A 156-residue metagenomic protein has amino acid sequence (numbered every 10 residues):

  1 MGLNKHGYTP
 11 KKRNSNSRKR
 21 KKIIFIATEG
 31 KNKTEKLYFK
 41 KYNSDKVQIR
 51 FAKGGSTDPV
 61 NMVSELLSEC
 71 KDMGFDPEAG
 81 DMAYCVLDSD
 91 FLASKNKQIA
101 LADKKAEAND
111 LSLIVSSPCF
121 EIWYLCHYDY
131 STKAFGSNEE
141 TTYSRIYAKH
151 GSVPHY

Functional and structural regions predicted by a protein language model:
G2-H6, P10-F25, K33-K53, V60 (+2 more regions): C-terminal accessory helical subdomains adjacent to catalytic cores in phosphodiester- and nucleotide-handling enzymes
G30: Active-site cores of enzymes that catalyze phosphoryl transfer or operate on phosphate-rich substrates
